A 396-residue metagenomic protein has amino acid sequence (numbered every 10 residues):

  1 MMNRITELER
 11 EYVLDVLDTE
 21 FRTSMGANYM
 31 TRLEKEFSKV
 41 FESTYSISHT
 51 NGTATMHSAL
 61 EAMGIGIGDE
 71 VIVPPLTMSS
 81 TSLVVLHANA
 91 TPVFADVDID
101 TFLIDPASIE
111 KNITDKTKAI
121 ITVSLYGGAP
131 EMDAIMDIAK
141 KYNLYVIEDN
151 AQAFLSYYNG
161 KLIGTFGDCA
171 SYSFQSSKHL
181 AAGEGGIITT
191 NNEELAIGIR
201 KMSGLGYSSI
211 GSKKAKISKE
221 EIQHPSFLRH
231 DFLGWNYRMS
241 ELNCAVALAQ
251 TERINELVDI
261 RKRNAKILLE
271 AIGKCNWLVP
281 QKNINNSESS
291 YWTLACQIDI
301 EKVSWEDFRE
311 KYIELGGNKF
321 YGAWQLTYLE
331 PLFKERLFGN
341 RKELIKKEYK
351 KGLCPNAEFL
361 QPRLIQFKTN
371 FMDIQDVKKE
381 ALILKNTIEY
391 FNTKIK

Functional and structural regions predicted by a protein language model:
M1-T23, F367-K368: N-terminal "arm"/small-domain region of PLP-dependent enzymes with the aminotransferase-like
V13, F37, T55, V71 (+16 more regions): Generic structural signal for small/hydrophobic residues in well-ordered secondary structure, especially within
F21, M25, A153-N159, F166-T293 (+1 more regions): Active-site region of PLP-dependent enzymes
T23-E70, V84-A88, F94-D96, K161: Phosphate-binding glycine-rich loop
E61-N150, Y157: PLP-dependent aminotransferase-like
I199, W305-L315, A381-K385: Short amphipathic alpha-helices in soluble, non-transmembrane regions that often serve as interface/regulatory elements
Y207-Q223, I267-I272, R309-I365, I395: Conserved PLP cofactor-binding pocket of PLP-dependent enzymes
K282-I284, Y291-E301, Y321-F338, P362-D376: Conserved PLP-binding active-site segment of the aspartate aminotransferase-like
